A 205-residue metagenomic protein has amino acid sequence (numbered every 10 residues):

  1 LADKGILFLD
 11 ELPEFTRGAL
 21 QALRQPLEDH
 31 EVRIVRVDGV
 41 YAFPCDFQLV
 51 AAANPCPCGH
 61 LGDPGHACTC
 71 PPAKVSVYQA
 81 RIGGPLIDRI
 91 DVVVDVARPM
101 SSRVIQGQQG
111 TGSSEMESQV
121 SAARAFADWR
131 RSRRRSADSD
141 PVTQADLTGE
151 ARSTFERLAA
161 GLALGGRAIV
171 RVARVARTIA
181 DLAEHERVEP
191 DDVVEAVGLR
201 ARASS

Functional and structural regions predicted by a protein language model:
L1, T16-R17: Long hydrophobic segments that form regular secondary structure
L1-L7, G39-V40: Conserved alpha-helical scaffold flanking the Walker A/P-loop in AAA+ ATPase domains
K4, D10-L12, A22: Walker B catalytic acidic pair
E11-E14, E28: Acidic-residue sensor for enzyme active/binding pockets
G18-S205: Basic, amphipathic alpha-helical bundle interface domains used for macromolecular binding and assembly
